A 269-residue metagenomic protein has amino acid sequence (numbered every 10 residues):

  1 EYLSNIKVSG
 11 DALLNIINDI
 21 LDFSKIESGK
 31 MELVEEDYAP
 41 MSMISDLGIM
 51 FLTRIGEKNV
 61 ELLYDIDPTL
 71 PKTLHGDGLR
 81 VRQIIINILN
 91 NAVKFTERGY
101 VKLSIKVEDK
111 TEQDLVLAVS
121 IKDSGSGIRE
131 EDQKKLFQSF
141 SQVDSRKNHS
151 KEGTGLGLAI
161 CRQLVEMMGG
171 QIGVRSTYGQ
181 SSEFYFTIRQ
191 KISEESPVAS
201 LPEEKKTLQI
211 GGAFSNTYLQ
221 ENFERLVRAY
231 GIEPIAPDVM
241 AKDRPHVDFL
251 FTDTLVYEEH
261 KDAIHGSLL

Functional and structural regions predicted by a protein language model:
V8-L13: Short alpha-helical segment of the dimerization/phosphotransfer core of two-component systems
S24-E35: Helix-loop junction within the histidine kinase core
N59, S200-D262, L269: Cytosolic transmitter module of two-component histidine kinases and hybrid His-Asp phosphorelay receptors
D65, N87, K110-D114, E131 (+3 more regions): Disordered, acidic interdomain junction associated with two-component signaling
I128-Q142: Short conserved segment of the HATPase_c
E152, G157, C161, G173: Short alpha-helical Gxxx[C/S/T] motif in the catalytic ATP-binding
G169-R175: Glycine-rich ATP-binding loops of the HATPase_c
